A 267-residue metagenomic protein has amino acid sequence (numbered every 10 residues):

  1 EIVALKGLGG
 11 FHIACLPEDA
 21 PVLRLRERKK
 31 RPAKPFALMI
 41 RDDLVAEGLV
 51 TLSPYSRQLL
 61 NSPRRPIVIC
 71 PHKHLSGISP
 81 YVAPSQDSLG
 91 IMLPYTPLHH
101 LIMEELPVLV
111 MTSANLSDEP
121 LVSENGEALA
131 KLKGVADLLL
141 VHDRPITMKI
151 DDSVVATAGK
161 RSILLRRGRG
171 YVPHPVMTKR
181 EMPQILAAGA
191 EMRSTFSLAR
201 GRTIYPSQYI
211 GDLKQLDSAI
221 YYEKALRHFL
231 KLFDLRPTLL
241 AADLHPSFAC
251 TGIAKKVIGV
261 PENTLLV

Functional and structural regions predicted by a protein language model:
E1-L265: Active-site-adjacent structural elements in enzyme catalytic cores
